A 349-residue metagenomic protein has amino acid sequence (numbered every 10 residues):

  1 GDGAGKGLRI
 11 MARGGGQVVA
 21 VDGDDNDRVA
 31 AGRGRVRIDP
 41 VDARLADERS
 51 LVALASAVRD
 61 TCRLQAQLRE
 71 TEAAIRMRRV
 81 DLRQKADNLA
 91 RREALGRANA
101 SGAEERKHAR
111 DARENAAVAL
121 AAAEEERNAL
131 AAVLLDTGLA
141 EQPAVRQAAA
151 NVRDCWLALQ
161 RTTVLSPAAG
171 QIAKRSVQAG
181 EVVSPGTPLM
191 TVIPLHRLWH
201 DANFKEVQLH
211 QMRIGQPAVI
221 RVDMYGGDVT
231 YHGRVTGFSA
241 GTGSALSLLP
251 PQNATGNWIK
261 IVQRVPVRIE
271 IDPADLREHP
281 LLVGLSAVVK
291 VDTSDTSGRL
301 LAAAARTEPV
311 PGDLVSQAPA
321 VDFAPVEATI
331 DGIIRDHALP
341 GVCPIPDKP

Functional and structural regions predicted by a protein language model:
G1-Q65, A98-E105, K174-Q178, V207: Long, amphipathic coiled-coil "stalk"/hairpin helices in large membrane-associated assemblies
G3, A20-D22, R28-A31, H108 (+5 more regions): Surface-exposed patches in structured soluble domains
R9, G241-P251: Short, solvent-exposed secondary-structure boundary/capping segments
G15, R33-G34, P40-V41, R106 (+5 more regions): Short, surface-exposed secondary-structure boundary micro-motifs
L45, R49-D60, A66, A73 (+4 more regions): Extended amphipathic alpha-helical segments
P194-R197, N203-H210, P217-Y231, F238-G241 (+2 more regions): Hydrophobic alpha-helix/coiled-coil detector that fires on Leu/Ile/Phe-packed helical surfaces
S247-I271: Short solvent-exposed strand/turn elements
P273-P349: Edge-of-domain interaction segments
